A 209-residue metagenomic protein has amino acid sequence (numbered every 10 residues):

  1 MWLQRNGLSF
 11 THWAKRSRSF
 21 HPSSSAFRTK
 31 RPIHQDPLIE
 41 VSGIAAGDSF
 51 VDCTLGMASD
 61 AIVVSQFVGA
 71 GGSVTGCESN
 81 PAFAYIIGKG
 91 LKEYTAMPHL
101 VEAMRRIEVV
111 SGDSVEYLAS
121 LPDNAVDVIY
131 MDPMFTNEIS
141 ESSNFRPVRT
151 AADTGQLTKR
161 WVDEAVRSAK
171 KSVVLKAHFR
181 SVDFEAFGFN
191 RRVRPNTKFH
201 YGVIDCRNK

Functional and structural regions predicted by a protein language model:
M1-S49: S-adenosyl-L-methionine
A46-G56, T75: Conserved class I S-adenosyl-L-methionine
S49, S73, R106, S172: Residues at the starts of beta-strands that form the adenosine-phosphate
M57-G71: Conserved SAM-binding loop of SAM-dependent methyltransferases across substrates and taxa, primarily the Class I
C77-V128: S-adenosyl-L-methionine
P81, P133-W161: Mobile active-site "lid"/loop adjacent to the S-adenosyl-L-methionine
T158-D205: Conserved Class I SAM-dependent methyltransferase catalytic core
